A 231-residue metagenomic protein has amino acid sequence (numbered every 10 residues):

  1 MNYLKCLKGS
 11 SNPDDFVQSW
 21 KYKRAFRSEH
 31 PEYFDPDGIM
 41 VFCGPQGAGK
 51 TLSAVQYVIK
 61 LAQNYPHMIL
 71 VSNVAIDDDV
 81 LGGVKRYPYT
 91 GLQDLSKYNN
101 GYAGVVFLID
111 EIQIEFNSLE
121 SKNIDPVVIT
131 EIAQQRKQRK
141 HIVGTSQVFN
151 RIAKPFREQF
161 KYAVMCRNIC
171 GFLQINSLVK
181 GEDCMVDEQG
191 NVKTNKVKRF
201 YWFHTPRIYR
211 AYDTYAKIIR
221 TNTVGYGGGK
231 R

Functional and structural regions predicted by a protein language model:
M1-E32: N-terminal pre-Walker A segment at the start of P-loop NTPase domains
F42: Hydrophobic anchor at the beta1->P-loop junction of P-loop NTPases
P45: P-loop (Walker A) phosphate-binding loop of NTP-binding proteins
K50-T51: Conserved lysine of the Walker
D79-Q138: Conserved nucleotide-sensing/catalytic segment adjacent to the nucleotide-binding pocket in NTP-handling enzymes
Q113-N195: Replace "adjacent to P-loop NTPase cores in ATP/GTP-dependent enzymes" with "adjacent to NTP-binding cores
E182-R231: Conserved P-loop NTPase motor module
